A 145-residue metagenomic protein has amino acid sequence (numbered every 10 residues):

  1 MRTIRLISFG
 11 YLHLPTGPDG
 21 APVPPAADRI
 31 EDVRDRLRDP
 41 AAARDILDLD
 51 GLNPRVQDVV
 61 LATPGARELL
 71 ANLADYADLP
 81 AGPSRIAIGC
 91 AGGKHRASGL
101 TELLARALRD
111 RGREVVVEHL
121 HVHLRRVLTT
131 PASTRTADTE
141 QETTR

Functional and structural regions predicted by a protein language model:
M1-L49: Glycine-rich, flexible N-terminal cofactor/catalytic loop recognition
A26, G51-P64, A132-R145: Conserved nucleotide-sensing/catalytic segment adjacent to the nucleotide-binding pocket in NTP-handling enzymes
A27, A81-P83, G112: A general structural motif
A41-P83: Helix-loop module immediately N-terminal to the HCX5R catalytic loop in PTP-like cysteine phosphatase domains
L79-A107: Catalytic cysteine-centered active loop of the rhodanese-like fold, especially the PTP/DSP P-loop
A105-V115: Post-Walker A helix-loop "phosphate-sensing" segment adjacent to the P-loop in P-loop NTPases
R113-L124: Short beta-strand-centered segment that lines the nucleotide-binding/catalytic pocket of NTP-utilizing
R125-A132: N-terminal beta-loop-helix "entrance" segment that forms/cooperates in small-molecule cofactor or anionic ligand
